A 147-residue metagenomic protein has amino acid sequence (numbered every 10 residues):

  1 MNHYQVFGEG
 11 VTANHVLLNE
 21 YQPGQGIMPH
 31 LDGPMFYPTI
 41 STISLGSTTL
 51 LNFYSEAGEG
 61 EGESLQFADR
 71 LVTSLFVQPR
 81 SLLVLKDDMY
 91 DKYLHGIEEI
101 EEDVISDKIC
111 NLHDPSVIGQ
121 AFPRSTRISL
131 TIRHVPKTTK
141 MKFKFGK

Functional and structural regions predicted by a protein language model:
M1-K147: Non-heme Fe(II) oxygenase metal-center motifs and adjacent flexible, charged/small-residue loops
